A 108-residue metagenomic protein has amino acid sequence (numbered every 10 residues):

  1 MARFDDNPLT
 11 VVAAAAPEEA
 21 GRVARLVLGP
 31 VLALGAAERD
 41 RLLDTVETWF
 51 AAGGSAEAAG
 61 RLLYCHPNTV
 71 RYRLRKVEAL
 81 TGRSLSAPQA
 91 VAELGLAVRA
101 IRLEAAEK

Functional and structural regions predicted by a protein language model:
M1-K108: Cytosolic nucleotide-utilizing catalytic cores of signal-transduction proteins
